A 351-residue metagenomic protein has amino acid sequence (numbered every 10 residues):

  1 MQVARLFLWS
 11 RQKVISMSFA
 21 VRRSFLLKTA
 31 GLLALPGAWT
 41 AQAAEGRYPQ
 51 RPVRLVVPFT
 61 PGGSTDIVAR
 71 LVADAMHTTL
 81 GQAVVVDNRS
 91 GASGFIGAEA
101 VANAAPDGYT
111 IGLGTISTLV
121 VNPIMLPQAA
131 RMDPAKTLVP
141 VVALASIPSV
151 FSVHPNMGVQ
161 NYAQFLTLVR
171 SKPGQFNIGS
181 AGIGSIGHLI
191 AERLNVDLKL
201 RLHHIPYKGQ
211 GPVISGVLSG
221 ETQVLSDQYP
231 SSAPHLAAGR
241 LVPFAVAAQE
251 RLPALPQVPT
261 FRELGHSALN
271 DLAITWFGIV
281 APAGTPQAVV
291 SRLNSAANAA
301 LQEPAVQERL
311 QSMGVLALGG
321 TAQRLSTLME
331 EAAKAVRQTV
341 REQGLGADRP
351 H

Functional and structural regions predicted by a protein language model:
V3-L6, Q12-F19, G37-L55: C-terminal segment of N-terminal export signals and the immediately downstream linker at the start of the mature
I15-L33: N-terminal secretory signal peptides and thylakoid transit peptides that target proteins across membranes
A43-K136, Q175, I183, K199-V224 (+4 more regions): N-terminal (or domain-start) structured segment
Q50-P52, L200, Q287-H351: An extracytoplasmic/periplasmic, membrane-proximal ligand-sensing/linker region
V53-L55, G62, A69, V86 (+14 more regions): Residue-level signal for nonpolar/aromatic packing positions in well-ordered secondary structure
N103-G108, I124-P212, F261, W276-R309: Hinge/capping helix and adjacent helix->loop/strand transition within the periplasmic-binding protein
S232-L301, P350-H351: C-terminal lobe and pocket-closing loops of periplasmic/extracytoplasmic Venus-flytrap solute-binding proteins
